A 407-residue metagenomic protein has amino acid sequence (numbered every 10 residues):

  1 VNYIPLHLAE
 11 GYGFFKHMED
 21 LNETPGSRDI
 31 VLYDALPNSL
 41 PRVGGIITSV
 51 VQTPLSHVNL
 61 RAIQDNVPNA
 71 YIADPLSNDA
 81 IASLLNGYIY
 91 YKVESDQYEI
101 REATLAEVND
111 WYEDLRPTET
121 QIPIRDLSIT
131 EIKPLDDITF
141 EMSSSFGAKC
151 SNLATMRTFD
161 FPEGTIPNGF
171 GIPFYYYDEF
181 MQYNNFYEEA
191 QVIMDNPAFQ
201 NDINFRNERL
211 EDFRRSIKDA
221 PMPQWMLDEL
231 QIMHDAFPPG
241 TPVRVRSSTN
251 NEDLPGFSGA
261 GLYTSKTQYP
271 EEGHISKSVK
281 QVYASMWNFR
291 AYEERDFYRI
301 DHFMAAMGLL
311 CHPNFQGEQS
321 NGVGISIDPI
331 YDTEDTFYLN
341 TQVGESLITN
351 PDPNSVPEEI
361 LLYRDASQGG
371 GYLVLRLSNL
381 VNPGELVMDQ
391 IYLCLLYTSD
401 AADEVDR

Functional and structural regions predicted by a protein language model:
V1, N86-Y88, I348-N350: Conserved, well-structured core domains of diverse proteins
V1-S39, V43: Protease-associated
L6-Y12, T24-S27, A73-L310, Q319 (+1 more regions): N-terminal beta-alpha lobe that positions the nucleotide/phosphoryl donor in ATP/NTP-coupled carboxylate activation
S27-D34, I47-V51, I72, R246-S247 (+1 more regions): Short His-Asn-centered micro-motif
N38, V50-L55, A148, F303: Short, glycine/acidic-rich beta->alpha junctions
I46-S49, P54, L60-A70, L262-F289 (+1 more regions): Extended active-site and interfacial segments that coordinate phosphate-rich ligands in large catalytic machineries
S145-R157, N314-F315, G322, G384-L395: Core catalytic machinery and nucleic-acid-binding channels of phosphodiester-processing enzymes
Y397-E404: Conserved small/polar residues in nucleotide/adenosyl-binding loops
